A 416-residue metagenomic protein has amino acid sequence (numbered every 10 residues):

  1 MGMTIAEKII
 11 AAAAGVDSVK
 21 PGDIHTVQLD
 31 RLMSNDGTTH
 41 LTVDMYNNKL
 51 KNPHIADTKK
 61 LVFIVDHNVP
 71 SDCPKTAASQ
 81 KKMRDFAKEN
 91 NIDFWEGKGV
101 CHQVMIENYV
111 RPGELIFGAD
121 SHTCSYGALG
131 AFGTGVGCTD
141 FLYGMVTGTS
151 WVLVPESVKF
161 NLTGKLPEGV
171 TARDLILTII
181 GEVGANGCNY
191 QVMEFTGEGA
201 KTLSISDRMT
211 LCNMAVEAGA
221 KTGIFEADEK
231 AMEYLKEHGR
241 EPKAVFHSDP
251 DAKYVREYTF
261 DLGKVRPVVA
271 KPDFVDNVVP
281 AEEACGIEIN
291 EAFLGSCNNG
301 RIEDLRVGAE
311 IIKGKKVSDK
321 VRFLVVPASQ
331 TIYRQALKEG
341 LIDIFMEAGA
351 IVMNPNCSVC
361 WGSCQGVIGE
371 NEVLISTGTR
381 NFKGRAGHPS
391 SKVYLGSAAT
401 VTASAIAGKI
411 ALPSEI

Functional and structural regions predicted by a protein language model:
M1-I416: Fe-S-dependent hydro-lyases/dehydratases of central metabolism
